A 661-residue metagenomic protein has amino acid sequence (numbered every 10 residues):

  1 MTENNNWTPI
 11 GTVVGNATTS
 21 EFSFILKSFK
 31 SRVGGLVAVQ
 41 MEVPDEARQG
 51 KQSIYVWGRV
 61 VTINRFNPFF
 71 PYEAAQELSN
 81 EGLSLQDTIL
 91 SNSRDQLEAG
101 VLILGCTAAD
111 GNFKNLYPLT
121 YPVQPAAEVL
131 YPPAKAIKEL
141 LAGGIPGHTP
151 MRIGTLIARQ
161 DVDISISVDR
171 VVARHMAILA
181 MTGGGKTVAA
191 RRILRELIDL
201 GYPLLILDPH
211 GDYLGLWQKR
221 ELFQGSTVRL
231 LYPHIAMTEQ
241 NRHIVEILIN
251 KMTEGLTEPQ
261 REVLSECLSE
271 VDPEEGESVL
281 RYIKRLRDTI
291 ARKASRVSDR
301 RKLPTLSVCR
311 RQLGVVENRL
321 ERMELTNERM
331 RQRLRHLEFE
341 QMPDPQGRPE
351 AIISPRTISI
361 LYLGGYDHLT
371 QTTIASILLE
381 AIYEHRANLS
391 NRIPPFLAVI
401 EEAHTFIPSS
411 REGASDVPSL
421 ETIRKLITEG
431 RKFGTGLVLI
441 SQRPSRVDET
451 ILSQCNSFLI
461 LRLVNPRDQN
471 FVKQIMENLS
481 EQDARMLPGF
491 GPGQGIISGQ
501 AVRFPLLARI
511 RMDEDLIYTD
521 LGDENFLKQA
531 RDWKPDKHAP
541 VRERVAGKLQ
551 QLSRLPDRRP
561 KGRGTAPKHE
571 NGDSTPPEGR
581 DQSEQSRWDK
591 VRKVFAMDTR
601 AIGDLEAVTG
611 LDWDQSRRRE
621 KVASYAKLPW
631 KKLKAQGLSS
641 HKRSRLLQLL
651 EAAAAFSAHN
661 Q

Functional and structural regions predicted by a protein language model:
M1-L179, A189, I193, R392-P395 (+1 more regions): Basic- and hydrophobic-enriched, low-structure N-terminal and domain-boundary segments that flank ATP-binding catalytic
H148-L230, I497, L527, R531: Glycine-rich phosphate-binding loop of nucleotide-binding enzymes
D199, I382-A387, S419-L437: Substrate-engagement module of ASCE P-loop NTPases
G201-L205, R356-I358, I393-L397, F433-V438: Loop/turn-to-beta-strand initiation segments
Q224-L337, H641: Helical/strand "switch-coupling" subdomains that flank nucleotide/phosphate-binding cores, especially in P-loop NTPases
R329-F396, S410-S415, T422: Conserved helicase/translocase P-loop NTPase motor core
R424-E429, F433-R511: Conserved ATP-driven motor cores of ASCE-family P-loop NTPases powering translocation/secretion/packaging/pilus
G493-G610, D614, E620, S624-K631 (+2 more regions): Conserved P-loop NTPase motor module
